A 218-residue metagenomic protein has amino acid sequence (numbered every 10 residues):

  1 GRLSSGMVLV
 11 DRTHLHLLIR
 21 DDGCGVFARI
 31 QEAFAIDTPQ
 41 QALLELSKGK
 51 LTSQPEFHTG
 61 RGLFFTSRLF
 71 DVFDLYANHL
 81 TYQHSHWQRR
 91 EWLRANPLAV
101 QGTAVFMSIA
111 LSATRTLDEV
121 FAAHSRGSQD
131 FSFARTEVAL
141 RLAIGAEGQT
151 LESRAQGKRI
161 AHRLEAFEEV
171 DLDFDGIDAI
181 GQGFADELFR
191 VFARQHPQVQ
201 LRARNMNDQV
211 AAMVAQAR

Functional and structural regions predicted by a protein language model:
G1-D118: Conserved beta-strand-loop-beta-strand hairpin that lines the nucleotide-binding pocket of ATP/GTP-utilizing enzymes
G23, W87, F106, V138 (+2 more regions): Intrinsically disordered, charged low-complexity linkers and terminal tails that flank or connect structured domains
A28-R29, A123-S125, A211-M213: Short acidic/polar alpha-helix capping motifs at helix-coil junctions
R61-G62, W92-A95, A123-F131, R190: Intrinsically disordered, low-complexity boundary segments flanking structured domains
L63-T66, F121-A123, Q216-R218: A general structural signal for short secondary-structure boundary/capping elements
N96-L98, D130-A134, H162-L164: Short, conserved, surface-exposed binding loops centered on an aromatic residue
E119-L142: Short, cationic low-complexity segments
R141-R218: Amphipathic alpha-helical interaction surfaces in cytosolic regulatory modules
